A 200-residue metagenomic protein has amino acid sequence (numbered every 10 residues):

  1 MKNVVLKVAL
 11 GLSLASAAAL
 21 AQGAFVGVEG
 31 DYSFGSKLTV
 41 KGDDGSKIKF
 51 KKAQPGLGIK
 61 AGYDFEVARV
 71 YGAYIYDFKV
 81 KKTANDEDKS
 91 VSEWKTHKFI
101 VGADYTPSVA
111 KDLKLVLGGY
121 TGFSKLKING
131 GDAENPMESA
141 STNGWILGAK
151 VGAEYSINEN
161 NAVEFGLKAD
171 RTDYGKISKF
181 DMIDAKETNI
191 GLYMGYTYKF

Functional and structural regions predicted by a protein language model:
M1-F25: Cleavable N-terminal export/targeting peptides
V4, F34, S46-I48, L57 (+2 more regions): Short, low-complexity interaction segments enriched in Ser/Thr/Pro/Gly
Q22, K51-L57, E66, E93-F99 (+2 more regions): Residues that define the transmembrane beta-barrel architecture of outer-membrane proteins
A24-L38: Short N-terminal segments immediately surrounding and downstream of signal-peptide cleavage
K37-K47, V80-S92, L126-S139, N143 (+1 more regions): Outer-membrane beta-barrel translocator domains and adjoining extracellular loop/strand segments of Gram-negative
T39, S46-K47, Y74-A84, A149 (+1 more regions): Predominantly the C-terminal beta-signal and adjacent terminal strand-loop region of outer-membrane beta-barrel
K60-D132, Y155-I157, I190-F200: Gram-negative (and chloroplast) outer-membrane scaffold detector with strong preference for beta-barrel transmembrane
